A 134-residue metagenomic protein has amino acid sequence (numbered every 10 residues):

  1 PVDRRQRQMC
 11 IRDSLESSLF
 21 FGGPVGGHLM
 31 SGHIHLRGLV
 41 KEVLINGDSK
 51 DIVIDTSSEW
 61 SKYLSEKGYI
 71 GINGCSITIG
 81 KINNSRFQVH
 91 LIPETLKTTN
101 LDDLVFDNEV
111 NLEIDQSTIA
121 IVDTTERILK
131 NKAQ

Functional and structural regions predicted by a protein language model:
P1-I11: Single conserved hydrophobic/aromatic residue that forms the stacking wall/gate of nucleotide- or nucleobase-binding
S14-E42: Anionic-ligand-binding alpha/beta catalytic cores of soluble enzymes and soluble regulatory domains that recognize
S18, V43, D55, K62-T95 (+3 more regions): A structural feature that tracks compact, well-ordered secondary-structure segments with a strong bias toward
G26-R37, N83-H90, E94, T124-Q134: Short, compositionally biased
I34-V43, K97-N111, I128-Q134: Short peripheral tails and domain-boundary helices/loops at the edges of structured domains
N46-D48, N83, F106: Short flexible coil/turn linkers enriched for glycine and charged/polar residues that connect secondary-structure
G47-D55: Short glycine-/aliphatic-rich beta-strand segments at the starts of folded cytosolic domains
